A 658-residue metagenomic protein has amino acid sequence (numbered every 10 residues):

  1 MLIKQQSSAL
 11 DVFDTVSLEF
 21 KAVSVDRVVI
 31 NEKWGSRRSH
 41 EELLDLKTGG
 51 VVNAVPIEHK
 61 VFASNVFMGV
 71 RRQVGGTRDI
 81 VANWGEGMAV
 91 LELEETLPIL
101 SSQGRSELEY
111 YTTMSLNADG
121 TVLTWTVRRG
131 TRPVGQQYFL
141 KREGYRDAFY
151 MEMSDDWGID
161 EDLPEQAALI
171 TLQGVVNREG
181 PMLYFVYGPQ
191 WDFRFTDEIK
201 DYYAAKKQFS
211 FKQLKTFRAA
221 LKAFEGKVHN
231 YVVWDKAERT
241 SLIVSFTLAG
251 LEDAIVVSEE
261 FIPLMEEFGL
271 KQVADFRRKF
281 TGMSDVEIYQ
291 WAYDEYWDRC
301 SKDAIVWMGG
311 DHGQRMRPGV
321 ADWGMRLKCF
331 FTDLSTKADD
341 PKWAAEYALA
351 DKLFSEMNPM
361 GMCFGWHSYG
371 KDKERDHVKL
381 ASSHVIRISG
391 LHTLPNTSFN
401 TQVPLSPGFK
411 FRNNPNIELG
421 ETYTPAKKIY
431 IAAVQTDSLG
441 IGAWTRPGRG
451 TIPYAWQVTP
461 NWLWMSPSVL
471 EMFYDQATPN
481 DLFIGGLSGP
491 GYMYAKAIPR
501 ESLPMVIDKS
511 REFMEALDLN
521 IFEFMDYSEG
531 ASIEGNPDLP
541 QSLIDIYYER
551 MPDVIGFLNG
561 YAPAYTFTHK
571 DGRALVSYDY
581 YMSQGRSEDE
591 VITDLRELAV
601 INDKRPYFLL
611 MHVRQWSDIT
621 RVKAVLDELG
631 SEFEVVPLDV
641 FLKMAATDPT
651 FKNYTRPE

Functional and structural regions predicted by a protein language model:
M1-E143: Hydrophobic small-molecule pocket/channel-lining residues, especially in calycin-type beta-barrels
V25-G35, L123-V127, E225-T240, P359-G370 (+2 more regions): Short, hydrophobic/proline-enriched secondary-structure or compact coil segments at domain edges
S36-N53, K141-R146, R194-Y203, W234-F280 (+5 more regions): Surface-exposed flexible segments
E92, G144-V320, G324: Long, solvent-exposed N-terminal ectodomains/accessory regions that are displayed to the extracellular/lumenal milieu
D155-R178, L183-T196, Y202-Y203, K207-F224 (+7 more regions): Acidic-and-aromatic substrate-binding clefts and catalytic sites of carbohydrate-active enzymes
W323-R449: Non-catalytic propeptide/linker segments at domain boundaries
K352-N358, A426-A443, R449-T451, N461 (+2 more regions): Catalytic grooves of carbohydrate-active enzymes
W444-G450, M465-S488, S510-A516, A599-N602 (+1 more regions): Acidic (Asp/Glu)-rich catalytic clusters
